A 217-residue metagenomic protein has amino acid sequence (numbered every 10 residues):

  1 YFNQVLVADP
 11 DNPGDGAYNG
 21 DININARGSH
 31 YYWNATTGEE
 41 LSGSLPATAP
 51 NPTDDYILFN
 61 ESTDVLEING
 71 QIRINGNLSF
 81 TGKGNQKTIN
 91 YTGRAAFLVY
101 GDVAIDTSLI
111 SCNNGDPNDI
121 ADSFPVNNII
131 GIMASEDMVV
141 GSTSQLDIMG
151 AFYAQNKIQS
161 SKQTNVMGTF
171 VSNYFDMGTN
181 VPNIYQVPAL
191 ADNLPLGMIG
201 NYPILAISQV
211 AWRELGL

Functional and structural regions predicted by a protein language model:
N3, V7-A191, M198, E214: Long, polar low-complexity repeats
D192-L217: Protruding loop/beta-arch "assembly-hinge" segments enriched in small, turn-prone residues
